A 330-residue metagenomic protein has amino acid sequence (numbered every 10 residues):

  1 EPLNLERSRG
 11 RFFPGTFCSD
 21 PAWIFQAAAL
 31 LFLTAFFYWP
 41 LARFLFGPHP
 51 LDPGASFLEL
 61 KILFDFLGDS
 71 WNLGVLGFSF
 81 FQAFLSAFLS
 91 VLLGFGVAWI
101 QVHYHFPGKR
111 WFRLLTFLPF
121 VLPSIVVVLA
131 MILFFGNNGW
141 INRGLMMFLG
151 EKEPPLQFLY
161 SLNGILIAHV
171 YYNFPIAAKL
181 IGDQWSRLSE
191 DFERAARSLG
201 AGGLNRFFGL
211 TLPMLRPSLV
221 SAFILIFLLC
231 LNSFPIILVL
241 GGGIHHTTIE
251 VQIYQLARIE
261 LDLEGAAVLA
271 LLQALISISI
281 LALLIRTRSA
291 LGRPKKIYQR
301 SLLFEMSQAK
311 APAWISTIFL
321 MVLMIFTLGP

Functional and structural regions predicted by a protein language model:
E1-C18: Short, Lys/Arg-rich, polar N-terminal cytosolic tail immediately upstream of the first transmembrane signal-anchor
N4, E190, N205, G242-E250 (+1 more regions): Feature of multi-pass inner-membrane transport and sensor proteins that recognizes transmembrane helices together
F12-G15, E59-G68: A short amphipathic helical element positioned immediately N-terminal to and/or at the very start of a transmembrane
D20-D52, F66-S186, M214-G241, A266-I285 (+1 more regions): Membrane-water interface segments at the C-terminal ends of transmembrane alpha-helices in multi-pass inner-membrane
H49-L60, N138-G150, G241-E250, L291-R300: Peri-membrane helix termini and adjoining interfacial loops of integral membrane proteins
S56-E59, I181-R194, G203, R216 (+1 more regions): Transmembrane helix boundary and interhelical loop/hinge segments in multi-pass membrane proteins
L199-A201, P213: Glycine/proline-centered hinge or cleavage motifs at structural transition points of membrane proteins
P235-L261: Glycine-rich helix-loop "coupling/hinge" segments at transmembrane-helix boundaries in multipass transporters
